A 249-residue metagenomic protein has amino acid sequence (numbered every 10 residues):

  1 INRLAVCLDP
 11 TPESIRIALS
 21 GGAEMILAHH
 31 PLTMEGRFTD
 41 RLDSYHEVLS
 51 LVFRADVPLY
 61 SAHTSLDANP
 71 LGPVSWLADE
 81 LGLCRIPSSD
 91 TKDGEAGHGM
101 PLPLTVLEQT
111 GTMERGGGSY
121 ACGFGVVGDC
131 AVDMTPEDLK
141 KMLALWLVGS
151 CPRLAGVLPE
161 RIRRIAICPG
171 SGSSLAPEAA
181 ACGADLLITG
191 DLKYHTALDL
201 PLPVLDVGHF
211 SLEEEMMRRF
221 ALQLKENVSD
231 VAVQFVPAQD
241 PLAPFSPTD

Functional and structural regions predicted by a protein language model:
I1-D249: Active-site catalytic microenvironments in core metabolic enzymes, especially phosphate/sugar-handling
